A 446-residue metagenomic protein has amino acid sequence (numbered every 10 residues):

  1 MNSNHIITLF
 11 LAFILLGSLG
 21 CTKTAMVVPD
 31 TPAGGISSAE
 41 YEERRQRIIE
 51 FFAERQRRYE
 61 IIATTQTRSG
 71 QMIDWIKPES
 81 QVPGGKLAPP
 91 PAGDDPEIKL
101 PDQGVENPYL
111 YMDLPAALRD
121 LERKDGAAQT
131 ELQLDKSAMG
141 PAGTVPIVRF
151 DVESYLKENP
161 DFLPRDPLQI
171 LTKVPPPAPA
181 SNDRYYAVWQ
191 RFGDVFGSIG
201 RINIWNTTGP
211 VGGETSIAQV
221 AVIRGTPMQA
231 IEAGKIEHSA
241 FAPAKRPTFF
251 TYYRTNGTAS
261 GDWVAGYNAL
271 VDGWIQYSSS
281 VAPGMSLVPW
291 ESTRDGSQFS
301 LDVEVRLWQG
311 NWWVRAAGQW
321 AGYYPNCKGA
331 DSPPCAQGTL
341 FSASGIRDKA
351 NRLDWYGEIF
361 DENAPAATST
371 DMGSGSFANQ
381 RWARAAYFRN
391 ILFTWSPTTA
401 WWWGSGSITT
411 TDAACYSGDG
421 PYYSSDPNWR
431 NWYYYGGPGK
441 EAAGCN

Functional and structural regions predicted by a protein language model:
M1-T8: Bacterial N-terminal signal peptides that target proteins for export
T8-I14: Sec-dependent N-terminal signal peptides
G17-G20: C-terminal motif of bacterial Sec signal peptides marking the signal peptidase cleavage site
T24-N446: Exposed, interaction-prone regions of secreted/extracellular proteins
